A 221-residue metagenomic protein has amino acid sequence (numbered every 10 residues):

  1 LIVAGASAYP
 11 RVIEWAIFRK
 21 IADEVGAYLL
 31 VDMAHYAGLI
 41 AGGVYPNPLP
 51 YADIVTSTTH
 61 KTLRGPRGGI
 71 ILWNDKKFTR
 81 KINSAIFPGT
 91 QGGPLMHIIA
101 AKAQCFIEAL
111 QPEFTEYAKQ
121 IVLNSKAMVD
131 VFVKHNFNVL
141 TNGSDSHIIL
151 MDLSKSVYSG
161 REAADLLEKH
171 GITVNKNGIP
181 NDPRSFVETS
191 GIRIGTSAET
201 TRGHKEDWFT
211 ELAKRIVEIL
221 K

Functional and structural regions predicted by a protein language model:
L1-N136: Conserved PLP-enzyme active-site core in the AAT-like
A52, P66-G68, S144-I148, K169-G171 (+1 more regions): Active-site lining segments that contact anionic ligands and/or coordinate catalytic metals
L72, L150-S154, G195: Short hydrophobic/aromatic beta-strand micro-patches that form the beta-sheet surface supporting nucleotide- or nucleic
S84-G89, G171-I179: Conserved alpha/beta core surface patches that mediate binding of polyanionic ligands
G93-P94, V174, G203: Hydrophobic transmembrane alpha-helical segments of multi-pass transport and channel proteins
P94-A101, D145, W208-E211: Catalytic-loop motifs flanking and including active-site residues across diverse enzymes
F106, F114-D165, V174-E188: Conserved small-domain helix->loop->beta segment predominantly found in fold-type I
F186-K221: PLP-dependent enzyme catalytic core of the Aspartate aminotransferase-like
